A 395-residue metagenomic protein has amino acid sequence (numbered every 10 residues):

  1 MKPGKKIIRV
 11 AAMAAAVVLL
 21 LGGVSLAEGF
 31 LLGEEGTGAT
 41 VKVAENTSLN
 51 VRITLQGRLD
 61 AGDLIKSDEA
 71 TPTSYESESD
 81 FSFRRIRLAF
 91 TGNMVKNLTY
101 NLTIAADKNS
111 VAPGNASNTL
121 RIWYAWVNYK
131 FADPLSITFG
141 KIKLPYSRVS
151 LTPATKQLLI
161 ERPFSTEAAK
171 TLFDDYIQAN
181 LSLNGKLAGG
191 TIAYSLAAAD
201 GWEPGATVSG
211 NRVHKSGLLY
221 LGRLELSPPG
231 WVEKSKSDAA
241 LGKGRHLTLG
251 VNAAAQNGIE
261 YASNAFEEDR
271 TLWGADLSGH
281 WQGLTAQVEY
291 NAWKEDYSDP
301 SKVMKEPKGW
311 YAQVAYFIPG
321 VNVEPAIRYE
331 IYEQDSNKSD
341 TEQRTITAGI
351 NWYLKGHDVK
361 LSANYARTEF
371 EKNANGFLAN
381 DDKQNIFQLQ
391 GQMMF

Functional and structural regions predicted by a protein language model:
K2-A12: Bacterial N-terminal signal peptides that target proteins for export
A11, L21-A27: Sec/Tat signal peptide C-region and signal peptidase I cleavage site
A27-E34, V208: Cleaved targeting-peptide boundary
E34-P204, H214-G230, D238-K243, E306 (+3 more regions): Outer membrane beta-barrel
W202-M304: Surface-exposed beta-loop-beta
L219-W231, D382-F395: Outer-membrane beta-barrel "beta-signal"
E289, E324-R328, G349-N351, D358-A366: Conserved active-site loop/cleft motifs that coordinate metal ions or position small ligands
K355-L389, M394: Predominantly the C-terminal beta-signal and adjacent terminal strand-loop region of outer-membrane beta-barrel
